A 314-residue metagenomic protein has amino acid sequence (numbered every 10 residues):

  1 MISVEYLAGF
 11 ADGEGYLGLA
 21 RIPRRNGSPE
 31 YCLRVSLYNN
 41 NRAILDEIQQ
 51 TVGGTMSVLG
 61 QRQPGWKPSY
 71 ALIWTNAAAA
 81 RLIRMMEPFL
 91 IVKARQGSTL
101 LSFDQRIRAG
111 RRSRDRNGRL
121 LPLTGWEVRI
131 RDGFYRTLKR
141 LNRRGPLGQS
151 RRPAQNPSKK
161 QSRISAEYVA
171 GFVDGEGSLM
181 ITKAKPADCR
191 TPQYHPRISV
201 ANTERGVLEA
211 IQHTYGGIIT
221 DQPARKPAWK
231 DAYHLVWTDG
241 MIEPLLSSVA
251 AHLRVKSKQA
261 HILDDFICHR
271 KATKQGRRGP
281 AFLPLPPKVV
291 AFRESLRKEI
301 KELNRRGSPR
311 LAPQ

Functional and structural regions predicted by a protein language model:
M1-Q314: Internal intein/HINT superfamily modules and their associated LAGLIDADG
